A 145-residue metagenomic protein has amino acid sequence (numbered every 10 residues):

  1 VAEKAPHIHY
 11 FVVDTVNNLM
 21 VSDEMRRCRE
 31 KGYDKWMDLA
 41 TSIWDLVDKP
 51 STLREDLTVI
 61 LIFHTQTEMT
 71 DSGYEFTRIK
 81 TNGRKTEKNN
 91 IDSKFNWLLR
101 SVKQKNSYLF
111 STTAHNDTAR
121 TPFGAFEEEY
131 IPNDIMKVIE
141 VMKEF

Functional and structural regions predicted by a protein language model:
V1-Y10, E129-F145: Basic, amphipathic N-terminal segments that precede the first structured/catalytic domain
Y10-N90: P-loop NTPase motor core
D23, W36-M37, I91, F110 (+1 more regions): Generic hydrophobic, helix-prone segments enriched in Leu/Val/Ile
W44-T52, F95-S101, P132-V138: Low-complexity, flexible helical/coil segments
V59-N133: Phosphate-binding/switch region of NTP-binding enzymes
